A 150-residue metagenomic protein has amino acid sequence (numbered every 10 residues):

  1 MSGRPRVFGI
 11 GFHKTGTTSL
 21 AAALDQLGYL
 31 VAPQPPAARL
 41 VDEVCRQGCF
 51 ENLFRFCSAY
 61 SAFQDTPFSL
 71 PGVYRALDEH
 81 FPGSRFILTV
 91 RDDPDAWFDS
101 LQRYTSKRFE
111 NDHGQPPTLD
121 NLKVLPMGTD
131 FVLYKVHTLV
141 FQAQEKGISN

Functional and structural regions predicted by a protein language model:
M1-R108: PAPS-dependent sulfotransferase catalytic domain
D99-N150: PAPS-dependent sulfotransferase catalytic domain
